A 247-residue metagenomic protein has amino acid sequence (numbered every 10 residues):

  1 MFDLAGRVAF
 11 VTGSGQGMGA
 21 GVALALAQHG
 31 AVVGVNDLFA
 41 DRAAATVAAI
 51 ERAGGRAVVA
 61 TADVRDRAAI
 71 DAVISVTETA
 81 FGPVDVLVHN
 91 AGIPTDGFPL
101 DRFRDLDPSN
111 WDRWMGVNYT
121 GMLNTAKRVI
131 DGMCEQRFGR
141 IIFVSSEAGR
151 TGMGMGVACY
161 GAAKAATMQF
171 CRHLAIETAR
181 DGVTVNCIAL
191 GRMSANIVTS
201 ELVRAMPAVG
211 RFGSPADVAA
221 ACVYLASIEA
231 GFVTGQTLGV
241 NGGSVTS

Functional and structural regions predicted by a protein language model:
D3-G34: Canonical Rossmann dinucleotide-binding motif of NAD(H)/NADP(H)-dependent dehydrogenases/reductases, specifically
V88, A179, T184, V233-G235: Short, small/polar-rich loop/turn modules that mediate ligand/substrate recognition or access, typified
P94-D112, E135, M155-C159, I197-V198: Conserved mid-core segment of classical short-chain dehydrogenase/reductases
L100, T151, V223, T234-S247: Short C-terminal tail/terminal secondary-structure segment of NAD(P)H-dependent dehydrogenase/reductase domains
R104-L123, F138, I142, T167 (+1 more regions): Catalytic Tyr-X3-Lys loop
A126, A163, C171: Active-site helix of classical SDR
D131, R150, I176-E177, G231: Alpha-helical segment proximal to the catalytic Tyr-Lys
S146: Residue(s) in the substrate-gating loop at a strand-loop-helix junction that position the organic substrate next
